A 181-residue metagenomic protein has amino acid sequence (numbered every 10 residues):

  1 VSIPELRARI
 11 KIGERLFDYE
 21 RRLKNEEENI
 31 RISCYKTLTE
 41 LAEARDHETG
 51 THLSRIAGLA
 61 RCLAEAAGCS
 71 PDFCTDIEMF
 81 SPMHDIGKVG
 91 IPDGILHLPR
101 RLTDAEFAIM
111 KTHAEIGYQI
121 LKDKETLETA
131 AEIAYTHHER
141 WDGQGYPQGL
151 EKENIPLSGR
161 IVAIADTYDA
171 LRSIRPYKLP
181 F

Functional and structural regions predicted by a protein language model:
V1, E27, L157-R160: A composition-driven signal for long, intrinsically disordered, charge-rich low-complexity tracts
V1-K11: C-terminal output helix
K11-E28: The C-terminal output helix
E27-T37: Signal-transmission linkers at sensory-effector interfaces
L38-A42: Active-site core of bacterial EAL-family cyclic-dinucleotide phosphodiesterase domains
E43-F181: Metal-dependent catalytic cores of enzymes that make or break cyclic nucleotides and related phosphoester linkages
